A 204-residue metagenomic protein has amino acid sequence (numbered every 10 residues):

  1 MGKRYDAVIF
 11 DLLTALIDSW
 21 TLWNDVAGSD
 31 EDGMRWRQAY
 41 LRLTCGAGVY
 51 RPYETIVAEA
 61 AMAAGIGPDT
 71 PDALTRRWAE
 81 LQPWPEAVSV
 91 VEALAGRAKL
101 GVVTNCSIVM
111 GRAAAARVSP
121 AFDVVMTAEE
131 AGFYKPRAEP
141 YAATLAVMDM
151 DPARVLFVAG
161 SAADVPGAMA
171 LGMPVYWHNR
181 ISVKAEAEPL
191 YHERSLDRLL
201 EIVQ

Functional and structural regions predicted by a protein language model:
M1-L41, G65-I66: Active-site neighborhood of HAD-like aspartate-dependent phosphohydrolases
M1-Y5, E92, V103-Q204: Asp-based, Mg2+/Mn2+-dependent phosphohydrolase catalytic module
A15, A79, G132-F133: Glycine-/small-residue-rich active-site loops that bind phosphorylated ligands and cofactors
L22-V26, R35, E59-A60, A73 (+5 more regions): Alpha-helical elements of Rossmann-like donor-binding domains used by nucleotide-donor carbohydrate transfer enzymes
G28-D32, G65-T70, A95-K99, S119-A121 (+2 more regions): Short glycine/proline-enriched coil/turn segments at helix->beta-strand junctions
S29-D30, M34-Q38, R42-T75: A metal-dependent, Asp-based hydrolase signature
R42-G46, E80, A128: General structural signal for alpha-helix termini and helix-helix connectors
Y53-A58, D72-V102, I108, R112 (+1 more regions): Short, acidic loop-to-helix structural element flanking the phosphoryl-transfer center in phosphate-processing enzymes
